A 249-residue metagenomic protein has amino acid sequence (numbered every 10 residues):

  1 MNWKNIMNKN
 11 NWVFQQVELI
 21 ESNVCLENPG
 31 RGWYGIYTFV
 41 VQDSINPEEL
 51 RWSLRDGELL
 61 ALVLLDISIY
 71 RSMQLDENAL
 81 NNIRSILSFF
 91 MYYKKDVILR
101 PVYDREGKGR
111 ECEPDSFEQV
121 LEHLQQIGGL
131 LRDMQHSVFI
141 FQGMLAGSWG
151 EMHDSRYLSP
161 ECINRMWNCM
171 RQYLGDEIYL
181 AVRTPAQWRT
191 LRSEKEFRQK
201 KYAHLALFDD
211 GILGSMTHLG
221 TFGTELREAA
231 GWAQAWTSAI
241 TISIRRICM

Functional and structural regions predicted by a protein language model:
N2-L60, L64: Boundary/entry segment of secreted carbohydrate-active catalytic domains
N8-N11, Y37-T38, D115-E118, R156-Y157 (+1 more regions): Short linear motifs at secondary-structure transitions and domain/linker junctions
G30-I36, E58-V63, K95-L99, V138-F139 (+2 more regions): Hydrophobic beta-strand segments of well-ordered beta-sheets in folded domains
N46-D104, Q119, L174, I178: Aromatic-lined substrate-binding rim segments of carbohydrate-active enzymes
L65-I67, P101-R105, L131, L145-G147 (+1 more regions): Short, flexible loop/turn elements at secondary-structure junctions
D66-N78, G107-E118, G147-S159: The substrate-binding groove and active-site-proximal loops of carbohydrate-active enzymes, especially glycoside
N78-D96, E113-I140, E161-Y173: An active-site-proximal structural segment forming one wall of the substrate-binding cleft that immediately precedes
S137-M249: Catalytic-core regions of glycoside hydrolase
